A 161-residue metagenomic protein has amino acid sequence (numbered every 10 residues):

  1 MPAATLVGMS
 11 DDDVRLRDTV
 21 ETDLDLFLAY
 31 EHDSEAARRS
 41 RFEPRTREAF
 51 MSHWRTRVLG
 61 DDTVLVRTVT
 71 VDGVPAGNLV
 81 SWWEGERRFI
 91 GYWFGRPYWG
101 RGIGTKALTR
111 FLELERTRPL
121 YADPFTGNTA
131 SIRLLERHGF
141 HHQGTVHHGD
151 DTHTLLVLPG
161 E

Functional and structural regions predicted by a protein language model:
M1-E35, R39, V66-E161: Acyl-donor (CoA/ACP) binding surface of acyl/acetyltransferases
E35-R55: Conserved GNAT-fold acetyl-CoA-binding loop/helix
R57-D62: Short loop/turn motifs at secondary-structure junctions and domain boundaries
